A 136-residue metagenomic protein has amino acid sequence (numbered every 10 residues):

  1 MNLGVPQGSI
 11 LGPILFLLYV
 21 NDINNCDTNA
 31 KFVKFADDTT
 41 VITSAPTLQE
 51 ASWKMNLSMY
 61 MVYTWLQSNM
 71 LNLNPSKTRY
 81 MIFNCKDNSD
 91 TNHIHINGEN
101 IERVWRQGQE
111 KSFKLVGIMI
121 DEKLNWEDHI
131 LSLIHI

Functional and structural regions predicted by a protein language model:
M1-L15, I42-L48, E102-V104, I118 (+1 more regions): Short, conserved non-catalytic motifs in the polymerase core
G8, I23, F32, D37-T39 (+5 more regions): Mobile genetic element proteins and their domesticated derivatives, centered on retroelements and DNA transposons
P13-T43: Active-site palm subdomain of RNA-directed nucleic acid polymerases
T28, T39-Y63, C85: Catalytic palm subdomain of template-directed nucleic-acid polymerases, centered on the conserved carboxylate motif
N29, Q67-P75: Surface-exposed helix-capping loop/turn segments at secondary-structure junctions
F32, S52-M55, M59, L73 (+1 more regions): Hydrophobic packing residues in well-ordered alpha-helices of helical domains and bundles
L57, N72-K111: Short, conserved micro-motifs composed of acidic
I134-I136: Conserved small/polar residues in nucleotide/adenosyl-binding loops
